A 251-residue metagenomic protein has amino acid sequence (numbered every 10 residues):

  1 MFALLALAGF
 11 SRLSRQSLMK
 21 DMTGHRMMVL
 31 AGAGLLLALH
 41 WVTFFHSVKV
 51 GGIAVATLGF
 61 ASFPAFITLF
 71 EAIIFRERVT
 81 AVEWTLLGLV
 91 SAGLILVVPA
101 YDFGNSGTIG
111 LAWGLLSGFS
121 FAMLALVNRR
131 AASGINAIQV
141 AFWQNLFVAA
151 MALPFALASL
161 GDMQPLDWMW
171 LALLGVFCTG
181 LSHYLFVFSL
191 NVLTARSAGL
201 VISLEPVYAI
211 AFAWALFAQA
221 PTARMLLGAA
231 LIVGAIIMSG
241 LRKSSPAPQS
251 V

Functional and structural regions predicted by a protein language model:
M1, G32-L35, S62, W84-S91 (+6 more regions): Hydrophobic residues within alpha-helical transmembrane segments of multi-pass solute transporters/permease subunits
F2-G32, F44-F45, F75-W84, D102-I109 (+4 more regions): Membrane-interface interhelical linkers
A6-S11, H46, F63-T85, V207-L227: C-terminal transmembrane-helix exit sites in multi-pass transporters
L7, V79-P99, M151-A152, F212 (+1 more regions): Hydrophobic transmembrane alpha-helices of multi-pass small-molecule transport proteins
F10, A31-V50, F70, L96 (+4 more regions): Hydrophobic alpha-helical transmembrane segments of multi-pass membrane transport proteins, especially secondary
H46-G52, A100-S106, D162-M163, A215-R224: Helix-coil boundary and interhelical linker segments in multi-pass alpha-helical membrane proteins
A137-A141, A198: Juxtamembrane helix-start motifs in multi-pass secondary transporters
